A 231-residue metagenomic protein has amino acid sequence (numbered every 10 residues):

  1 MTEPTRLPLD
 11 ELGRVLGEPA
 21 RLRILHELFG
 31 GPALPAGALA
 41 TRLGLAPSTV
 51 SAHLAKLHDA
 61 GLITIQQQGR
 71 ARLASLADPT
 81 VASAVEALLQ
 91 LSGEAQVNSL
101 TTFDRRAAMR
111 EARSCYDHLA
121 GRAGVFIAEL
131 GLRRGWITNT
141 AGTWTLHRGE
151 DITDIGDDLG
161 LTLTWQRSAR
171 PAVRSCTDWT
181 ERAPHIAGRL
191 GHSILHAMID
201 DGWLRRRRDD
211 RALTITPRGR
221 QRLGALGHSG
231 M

Functional and structural regions predicted by a protein language model:
T2, P8-A46, R72-A74, S114: N-terminal helix-turn-helix DNA-binding core of bacterial DNA-binding proteins
T2-P4, R72-D104: Conserved segment of winged-helix/HTH DNA-binding domains
A36-I63: Canonical helix-turn-helix DNA-binding module
L54-A55, A128-E129, L195: Short, hydrophobic-biased segments on the C-terminal half of alpha helices that form "recognition helices"
H58-Q68, R72-S75, T140-A141, R207-R208: Beta-hairpin "wing" of winged helix-turn-helix
G61, G135, G202: Glycine-centered, phosphate/nucleic-acid-interacting loop/turn motifs that mediate DNA/RNA or nucleotide
R70-L76, W144-R148, R211-T216: Minor-groove-contacting beta-hairpin "wing" of winged helix-turn-helix DNA-binding domains
A87-L88, S92, Q96-F103, E150-I186 (+3 more regions): Short, amphipathic alpha-helical interaction segments positioned at domain boundaries
